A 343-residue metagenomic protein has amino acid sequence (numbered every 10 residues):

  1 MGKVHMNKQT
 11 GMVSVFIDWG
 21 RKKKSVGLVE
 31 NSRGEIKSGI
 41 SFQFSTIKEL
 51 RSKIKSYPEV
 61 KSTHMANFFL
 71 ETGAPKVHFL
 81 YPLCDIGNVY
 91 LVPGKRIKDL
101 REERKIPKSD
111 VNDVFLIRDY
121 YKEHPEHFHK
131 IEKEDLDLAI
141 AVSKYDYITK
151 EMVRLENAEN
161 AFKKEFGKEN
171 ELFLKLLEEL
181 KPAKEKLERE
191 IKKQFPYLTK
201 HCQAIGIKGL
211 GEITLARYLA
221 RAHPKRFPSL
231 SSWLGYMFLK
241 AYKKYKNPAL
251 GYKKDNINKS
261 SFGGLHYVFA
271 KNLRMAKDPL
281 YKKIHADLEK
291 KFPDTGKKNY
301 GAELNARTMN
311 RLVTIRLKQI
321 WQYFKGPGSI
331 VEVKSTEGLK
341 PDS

Functional and structural regions predicted by a protein language model:
M1-G167: Phosphate- and other anionic-substrate recognition elements at nucleic-acid/protein interfaces
D146-V153, L174-E185, R189, N310 (+1 more regions): Generic structural signal for well-ordered, non-transmembrane alpha-helical segments in soluble/cytosolic regions
E151-A161, E165, K193, M275-P279 (+1 more regions): Intrinsically disordered or highly flexible coil/loop and linker segments, enriched in small and charged/polar residues
E159-I213, A222: Helix-hairpin-helix/helix-loop-helix acidic hairpins
Q203, R217-N305: Phosphate-backbone recognition surface of nucleic-acid-processing proteins
R274, L280-S343: Low-complexity, acidic/Ser/Thr- and charged residue-rich accessory regions of DNA metabolism proteins
